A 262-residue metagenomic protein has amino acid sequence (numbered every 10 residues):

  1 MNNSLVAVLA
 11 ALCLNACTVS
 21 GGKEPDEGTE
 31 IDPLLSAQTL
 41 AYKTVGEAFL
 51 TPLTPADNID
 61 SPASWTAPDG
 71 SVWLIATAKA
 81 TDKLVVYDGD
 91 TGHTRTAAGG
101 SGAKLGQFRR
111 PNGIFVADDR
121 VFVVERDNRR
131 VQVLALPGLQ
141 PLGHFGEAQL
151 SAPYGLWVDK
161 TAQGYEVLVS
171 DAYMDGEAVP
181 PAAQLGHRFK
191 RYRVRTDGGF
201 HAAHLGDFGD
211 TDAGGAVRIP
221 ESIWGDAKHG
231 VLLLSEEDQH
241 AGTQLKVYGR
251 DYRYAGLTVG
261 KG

Functional and structural regions predicted by a protein language model:
N15-A16: C-terminal motif of bacterial Sec signal peptides marking the signal peptidase cleavage site
I31-D57: A short helix->beta-strand "capping" segment at the edge of beta-propeller domains
G46-P55, H93-L105, Q140-G146, H201-G214 (+1 more regions): A short beta-strand motif characteristic of beta-propeller blades
A48-K83: Beta-strand-rich domains and repeat architectures in extracellular enzymes and scaffolds, especially beta-propellers
T54-P68, A103-A117, A148-T161, D210-V231 (+1 more regions): Beta-rich, blade/repeat-based domains predominating in secreted/periplasmic proteins but also intracellular
L74-A80, V123-D127, V167-A183, L232-Q239: Conserved beta-strand positions in repeat-built beta-propeller and related beta-rich domains
D88-T91, A135-G138, V194-D197, Y248-D251: Short loop/turn segments that connect beta-strands within beta-propeller blades
R129, L136-R188, H201-G214: Asp-box/WD-like beta-propeller blade repeats and closely related beta-sheet repeat scaffolds
